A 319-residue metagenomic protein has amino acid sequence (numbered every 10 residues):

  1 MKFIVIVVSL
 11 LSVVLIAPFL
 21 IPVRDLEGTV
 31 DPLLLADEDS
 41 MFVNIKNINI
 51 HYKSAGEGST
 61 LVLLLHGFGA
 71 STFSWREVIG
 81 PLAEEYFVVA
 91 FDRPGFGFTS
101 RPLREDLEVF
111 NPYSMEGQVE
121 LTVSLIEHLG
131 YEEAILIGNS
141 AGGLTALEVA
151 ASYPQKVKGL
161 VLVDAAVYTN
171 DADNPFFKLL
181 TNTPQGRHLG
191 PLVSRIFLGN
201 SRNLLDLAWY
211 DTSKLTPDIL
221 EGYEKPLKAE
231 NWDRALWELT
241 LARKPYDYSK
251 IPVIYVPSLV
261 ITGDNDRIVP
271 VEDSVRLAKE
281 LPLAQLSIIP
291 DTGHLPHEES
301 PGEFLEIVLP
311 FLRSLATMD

Functional and structural regions predicted by a protein language model:
F3-F42: An N-terminal hydrophobic leader/cap segment in hydrolases
V23-L26, V30, D171-F176, L192-P252: Conserved alpha/beta-hydrolase catalytic His-Asp/Glu region
D39, I45-N47, K53-A55, R93-I137 (+1 more regions): Active-site loop/oxyanion-hole signature of alpha/beta-hydrolase fold enzymes
S54-R101: Conserved HGGG/HGGXW glycine-rich cap/lid loop of the alpha/beta-hydrolase fold
G138, G142, A146: Gly/Ala-rich beta-loop-alpha elbow adjacent to hydrolase catalytic centers
A151, L160-L189: Flexible "cap/lid" loop of the alpha/beta hydrolase fold
I254, V260-T262, D266: Short beta-strand/loop motif that positions the catalytic acidic residue of the alpha/beta-hydrolase fold
L283-D319: Catalytic active-site module of serine/aspartate enzymes centered on a nucleophile-bearing elbow/loop
